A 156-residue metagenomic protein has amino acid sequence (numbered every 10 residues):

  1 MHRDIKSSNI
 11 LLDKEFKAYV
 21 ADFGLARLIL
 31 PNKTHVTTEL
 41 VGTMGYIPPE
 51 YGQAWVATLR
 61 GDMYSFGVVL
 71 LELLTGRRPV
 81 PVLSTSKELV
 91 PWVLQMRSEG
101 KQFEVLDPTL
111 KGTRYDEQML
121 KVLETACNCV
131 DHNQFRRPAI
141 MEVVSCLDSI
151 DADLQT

Functional and structural regions predicted by a protein language model:
M1-T156: Conserved eukaryotic protein kinase-like
